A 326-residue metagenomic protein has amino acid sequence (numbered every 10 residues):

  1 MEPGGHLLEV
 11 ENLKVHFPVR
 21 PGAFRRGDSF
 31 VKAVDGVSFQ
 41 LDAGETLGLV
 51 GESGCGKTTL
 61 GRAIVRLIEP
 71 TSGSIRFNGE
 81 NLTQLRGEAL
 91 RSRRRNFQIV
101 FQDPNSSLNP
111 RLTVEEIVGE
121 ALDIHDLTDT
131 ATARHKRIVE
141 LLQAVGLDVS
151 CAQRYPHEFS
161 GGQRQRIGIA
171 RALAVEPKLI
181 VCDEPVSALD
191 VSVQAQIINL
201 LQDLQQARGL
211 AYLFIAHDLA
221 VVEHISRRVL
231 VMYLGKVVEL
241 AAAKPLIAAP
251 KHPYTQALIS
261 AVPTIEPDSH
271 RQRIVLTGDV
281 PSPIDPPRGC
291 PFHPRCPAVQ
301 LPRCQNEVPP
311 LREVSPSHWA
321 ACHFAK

Functional and structural regions predicted by a protein language model:
E2-H6, V19-R25, F30, L240-K326: Short catalytic/signature loops enriched in Gly
A23-D28, L82-Q98, I124, A131 (+3 more regions): ABC ATPase NBD coupling module
G73-N81: Conserved ABC transporter NBD signature motif
E80-N81, D123-D126, T132-S150, Q256-S260: Conserved ABC ATPase "signature" region
Y155-F159, Q163: Conserved ABC ATPase signature
A174-K178: A short, proline-enriched helix->beta-strand linker immediately N-terminal to the Walker B motif in ABC-type P-loop
V181, P185-L189, V193-R271: P-loop NTP-binding/switch modules centered on Walker-like glycine-rich loops
